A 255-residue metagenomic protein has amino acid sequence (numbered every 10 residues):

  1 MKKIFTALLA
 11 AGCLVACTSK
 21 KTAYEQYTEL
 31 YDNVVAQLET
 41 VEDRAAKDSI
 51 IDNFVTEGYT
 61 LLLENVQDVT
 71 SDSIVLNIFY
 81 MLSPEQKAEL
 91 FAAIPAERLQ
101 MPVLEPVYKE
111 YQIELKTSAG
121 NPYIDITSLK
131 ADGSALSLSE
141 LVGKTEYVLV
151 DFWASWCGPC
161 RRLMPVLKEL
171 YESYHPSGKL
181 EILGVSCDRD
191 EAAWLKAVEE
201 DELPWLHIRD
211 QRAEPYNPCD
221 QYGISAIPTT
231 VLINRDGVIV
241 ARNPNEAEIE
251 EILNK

Functional and structural regions predicted by a protein language model:
K2-A7: Sec-dependent signal peptide recognition, specifically the positively charged N-region followed immediately by
V15-A16: C-terminal motif of bacterial Sec signal peptides marking the signal peptidase cleavage site
P84-K130, L136-T145, E172, A192-E199 (+1 more regions): N-proximal helix/coil linker or "cap" segments that precede and/or mark the start of modular domains
L149-V150, I182: Hydrophobic beta-strand anchors of alpha/beta hydrolase catalytic cores
F152-E169: Conserved redox-active cysteine motifs that mediate thiol-disulfide chemistry, especially di-cysteine Cys-X(1-2)-Cys
E172-P215, I224-I227: Conserved segment of the thioredoxin-like fold in thiol-based oxidoreductases
D201-L203, D210-N254: Thiol/disulfide oxidoreductase modules built on the thioredoxin-like
